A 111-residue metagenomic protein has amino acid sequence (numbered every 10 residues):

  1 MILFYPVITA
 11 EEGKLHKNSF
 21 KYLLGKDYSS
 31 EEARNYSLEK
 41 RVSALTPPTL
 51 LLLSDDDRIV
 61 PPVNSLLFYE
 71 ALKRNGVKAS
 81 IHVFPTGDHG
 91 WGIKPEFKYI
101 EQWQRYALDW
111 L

Functional and structural regions predicted by a protein language model:
I2-Y5, L52, F84-P85: Alpha/beta-hydrolase-fold catalytic nucleophile elbow
P6-R41, P47: Mobile cap/lid helix-loop segments that gate and shape the active-site cleft of serine hydrolases
V7-E11, D56-R58, T86-G90: Solvent-exposed loop/turn segments at secondary-structure junctions within structured extracellular/periplasmic domains
G13-L15, P62, K94: Short, well-ordered secondary-structure micro-motifs
L45, L51-L53, D57: Short beta-strand/loop motif that positions the catalytic acidic residue of the alpha/beta-hydrolase fold
R58-L67: Conserved alpha/beta-hydrolase "acid-adjacent" motif
L66-L111: C-terminal catalytic histidine-bearing segment of alpha/beta-hydrolase fold enzymes
